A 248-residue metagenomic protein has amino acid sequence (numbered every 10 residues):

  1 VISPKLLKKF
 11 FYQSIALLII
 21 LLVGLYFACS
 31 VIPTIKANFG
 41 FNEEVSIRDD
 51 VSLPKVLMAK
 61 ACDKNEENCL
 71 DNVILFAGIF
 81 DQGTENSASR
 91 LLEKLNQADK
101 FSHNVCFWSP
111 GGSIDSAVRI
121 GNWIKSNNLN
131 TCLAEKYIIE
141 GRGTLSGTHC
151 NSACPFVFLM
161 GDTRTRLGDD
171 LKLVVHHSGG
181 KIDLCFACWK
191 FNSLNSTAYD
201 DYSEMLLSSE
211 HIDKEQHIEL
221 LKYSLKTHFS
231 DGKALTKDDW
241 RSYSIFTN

Functional and structural regions predicted by a protein language model:
I2-L21: N-terminal Sec-pathway targeting helices
L22-E43: Membrane-interface motif at the C-terminal end of an N-terminal transmembrane signal
S46-I47: N-terminal topogenic membrane-targeting module
S52-L171, V175-H177: Cleft-lining beta-strand/loop regions that shape enzyme active-site pockets
N104, H176, G180-N248: Charged, glycine-interspersed solvent-exposed loop segments at helix/strand-loop junctions that cap or gate access
